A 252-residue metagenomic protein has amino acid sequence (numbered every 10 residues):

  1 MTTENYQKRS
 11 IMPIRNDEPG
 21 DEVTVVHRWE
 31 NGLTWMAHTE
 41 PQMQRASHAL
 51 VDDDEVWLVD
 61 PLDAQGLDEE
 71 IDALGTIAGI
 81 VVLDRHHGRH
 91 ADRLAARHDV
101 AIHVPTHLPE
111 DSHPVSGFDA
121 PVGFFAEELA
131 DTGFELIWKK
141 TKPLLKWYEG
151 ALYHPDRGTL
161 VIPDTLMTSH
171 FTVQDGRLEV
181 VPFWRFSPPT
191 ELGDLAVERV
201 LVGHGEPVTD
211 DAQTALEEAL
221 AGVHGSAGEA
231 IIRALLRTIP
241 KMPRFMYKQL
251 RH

Functional and structural regions predicted by a protein language model:
M1-I14: Terminal disorder- and signal-encoded targeting elements
I11-H27, L33-T34, E40, V56-L58 (+1 more regions): Metallo-beta-lactamase
T24, A46-H48, F125-E128, G150: Residue-level detector of beta-strand structural context in well-folded domains
H27-E30, L50-D53, D72-T76, A96 (+3 more regions): Flexible, charged surface loops at secondary-structure boundaries
W29-A37, D131-W138: Short, hydrophobic/aromatic-rich segments at coil-to-beta transitions
W35, E40-G79: Pre-active-site segment of Zn-dependent metallo-hydrolases
Q44, Q65-G66, R85-H90, P109-H113 (+2 more regions): Active-site environment of divalent metal-dependent phosphoester hydrolases
E69-T132: Active-site HxH/HxHxD metal-binding segment of metal-dependent hydrolases
